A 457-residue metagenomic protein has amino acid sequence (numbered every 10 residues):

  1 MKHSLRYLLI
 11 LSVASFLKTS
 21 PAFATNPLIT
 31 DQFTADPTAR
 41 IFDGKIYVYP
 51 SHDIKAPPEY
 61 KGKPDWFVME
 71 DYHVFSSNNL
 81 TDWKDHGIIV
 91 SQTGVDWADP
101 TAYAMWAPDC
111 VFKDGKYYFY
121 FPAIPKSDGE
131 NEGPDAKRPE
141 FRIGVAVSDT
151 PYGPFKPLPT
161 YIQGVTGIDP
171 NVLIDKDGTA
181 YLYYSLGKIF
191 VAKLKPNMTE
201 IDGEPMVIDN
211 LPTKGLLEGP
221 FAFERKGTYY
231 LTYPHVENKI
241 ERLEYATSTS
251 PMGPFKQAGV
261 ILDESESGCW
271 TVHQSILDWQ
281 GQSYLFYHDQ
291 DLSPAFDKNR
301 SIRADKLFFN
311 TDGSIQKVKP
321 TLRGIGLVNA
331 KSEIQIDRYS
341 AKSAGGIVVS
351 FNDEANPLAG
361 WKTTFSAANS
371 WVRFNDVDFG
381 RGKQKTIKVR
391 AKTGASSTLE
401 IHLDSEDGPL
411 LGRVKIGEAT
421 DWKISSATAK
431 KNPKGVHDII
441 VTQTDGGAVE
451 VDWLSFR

Functional and structural regions predicted by a protein language model:
M1-R6: Positively charged n-region of N-terminal signal peptides that target proteins for export
Y7-K18: Bacterial N-terminal signal peptides
F23-R413, A419-R457: Carbohydrate-active catalytic/glycan-binding domains of CAZyme proteins, especially the secreted or lumenal ectodomains
